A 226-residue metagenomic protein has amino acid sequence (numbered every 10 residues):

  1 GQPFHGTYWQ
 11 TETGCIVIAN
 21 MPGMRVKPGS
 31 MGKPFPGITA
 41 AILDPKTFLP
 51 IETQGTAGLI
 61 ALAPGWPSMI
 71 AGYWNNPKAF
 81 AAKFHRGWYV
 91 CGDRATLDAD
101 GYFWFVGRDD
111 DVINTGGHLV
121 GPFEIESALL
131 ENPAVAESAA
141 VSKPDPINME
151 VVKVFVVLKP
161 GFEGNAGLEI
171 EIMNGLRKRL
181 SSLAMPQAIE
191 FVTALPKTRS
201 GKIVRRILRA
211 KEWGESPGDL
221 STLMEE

Functional and structural regions predicted by a protein language model:
G1-K27, F35, T39, P50: Gly/Ser/Thr-rich phosphate-binding loop
W9, G32, D93, G117: Active-site glycine-centered loops adjacent to acidic/histidine catalytic or metal-binding residues that shape
G29-P34, P50-E52, K83-G87: Short Gly/Pro-enriched turn/cap motifs at secondary-structure boundaries
G32, E52-G55, A71-N75: Active-site glycine/GP-rich loop and adjacent strand/helix microenvironment that borders small-molecule binding pockets
D44-K46, L97-D98, N114, K197-T198: Short, acidic, Ser/Thr-enriched surface-loop or helix-capping motifs
T53-M69, W88, R94-A95: AMP-binding/adenylate-forming core of the ANL superfamily
W66, A71-G72, A79-A82, R94-A184 (+3 more regions): AMP-binding/adenylate-forming catalytic core of the ANL superfamily
I189-R199: Short proline/glycine- and acidic-rich turn/helix-capping motifs at secondary-structure junctions
